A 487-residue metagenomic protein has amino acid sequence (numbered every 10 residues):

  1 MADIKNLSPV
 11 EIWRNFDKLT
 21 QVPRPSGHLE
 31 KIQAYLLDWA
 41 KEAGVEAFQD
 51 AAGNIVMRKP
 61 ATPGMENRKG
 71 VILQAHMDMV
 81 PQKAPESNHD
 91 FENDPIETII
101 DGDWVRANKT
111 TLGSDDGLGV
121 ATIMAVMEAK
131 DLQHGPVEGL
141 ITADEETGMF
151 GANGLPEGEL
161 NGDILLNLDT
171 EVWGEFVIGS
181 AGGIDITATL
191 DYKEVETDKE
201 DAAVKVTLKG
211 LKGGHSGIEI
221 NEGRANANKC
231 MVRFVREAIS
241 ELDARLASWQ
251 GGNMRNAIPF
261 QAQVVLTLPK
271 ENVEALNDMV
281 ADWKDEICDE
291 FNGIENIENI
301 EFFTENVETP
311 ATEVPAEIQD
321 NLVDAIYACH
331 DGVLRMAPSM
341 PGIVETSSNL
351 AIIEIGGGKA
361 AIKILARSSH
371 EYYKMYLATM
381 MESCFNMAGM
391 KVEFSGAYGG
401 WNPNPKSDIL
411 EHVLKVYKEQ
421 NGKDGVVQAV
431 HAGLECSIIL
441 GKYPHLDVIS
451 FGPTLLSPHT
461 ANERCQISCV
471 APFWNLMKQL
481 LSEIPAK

Functional and structural regions predicted by a protein language model:
D3-D103: Acidic/His- and Gly-rich active-site-bordering loop/insert found across diverse amide/peptide-bond hydrolases
I4, S8-I12, P338-P341, E345-A360 (+2 more regions): Zn-dependent metallopeptidase/amidohydrolase metal-coordination segment
P23, D103-R106, E146-T147, N153-R367: Midchain, well-structured core segments that form catalytic/ion-binding scaffolds
M65-T147, A152-D163, T189, A203 (+5 more regions): Active-site metal-coordination/substrate-binding segment of hydrolases, especially metallo-dependent peptidases
G158, G223-E241, L268-V273, D320-Y327 (+5 more regions): His/Asp/Glu-rich mid-to-C-terminal helical/loop segments that flank catalytic regions of hydrolases
E219, N226-K229, R233-W249, P403-L446: Active-site-adjacent substrate-binding region of metalloamidase/peptidase-like peptide-processing proteins
R255-Q263, T309-E317, N402-K415, I438-K442: Short glycine/threonine-rich loop-to-helix capping motif typified by GTGT followed within a few residues by an Asp-Pro
I343-A432: Substrate-recognition/cap regions that form aromatic- and gly/pro-loop-enriched pockets for small-molecule ligands
